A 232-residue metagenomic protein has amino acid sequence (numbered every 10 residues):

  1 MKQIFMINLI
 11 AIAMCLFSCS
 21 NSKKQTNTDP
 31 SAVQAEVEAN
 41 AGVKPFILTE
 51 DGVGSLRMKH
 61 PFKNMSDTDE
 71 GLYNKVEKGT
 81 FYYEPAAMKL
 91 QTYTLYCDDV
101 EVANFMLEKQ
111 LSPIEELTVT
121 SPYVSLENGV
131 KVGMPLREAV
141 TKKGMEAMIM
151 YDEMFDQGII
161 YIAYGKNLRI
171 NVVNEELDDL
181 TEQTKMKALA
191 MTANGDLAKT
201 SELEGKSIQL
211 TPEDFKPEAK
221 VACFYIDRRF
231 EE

Functional and structural regions predicted by a protein language model:
M1-I7: Positively charged n-region of N-terminal signal peptides that target proteins for export
C15-S18: C-terminal motif of bacterial Sec signal peptides marking the signal peptidase cleavage site
N21-D156, I160-K166, E175-L180, K185-M186 (+2 more regions): Short helix/turn-capping signatures at newly exposed starts of structured segments
I170: A short macromolecule-binding patch
L197: Short regulatory "switch" loops immediately downstream of catalytic or recognition motifs within protein catalytic
